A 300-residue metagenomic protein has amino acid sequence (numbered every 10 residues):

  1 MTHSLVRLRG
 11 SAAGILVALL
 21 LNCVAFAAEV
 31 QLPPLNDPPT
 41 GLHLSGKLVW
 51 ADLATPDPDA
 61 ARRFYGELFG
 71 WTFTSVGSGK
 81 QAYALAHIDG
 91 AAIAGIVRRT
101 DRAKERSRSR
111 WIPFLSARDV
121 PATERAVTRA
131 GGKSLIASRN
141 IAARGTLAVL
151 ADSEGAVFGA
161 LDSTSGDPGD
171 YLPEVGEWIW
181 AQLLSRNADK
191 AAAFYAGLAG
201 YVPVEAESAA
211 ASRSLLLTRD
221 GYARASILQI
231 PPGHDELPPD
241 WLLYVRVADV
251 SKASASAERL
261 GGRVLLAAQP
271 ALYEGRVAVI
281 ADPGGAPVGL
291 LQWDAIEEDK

Functional and structural regions predicted by a protein language model:
M1-L8: N-terminal secretory signal peptides that target proteins for export/translocation
S4, F26-H43, T128-I179, L183 (+4 more regions): Vicinal oxygen chelate
S11-V24: Bacterial N-terminal signal peptides
L35, G77-I93, V97-D162: Active-site-adjacent scaffolding segments
G46-P56, A84-A86, R102-A126, T146-A151 (+3 more regions): Vicinal oxygen chelate
D52-A91, R129-A130, L135-V149, L183-A223 (+1 more regions): Core segments of cupin and vicinal oxygen chelate
S78-K80, S109, A211, P239 (+1 more regions): Residues that act as N-cap/strand-start positions at coil-to-secondary-structure junctions
A94-V97, A225-Q229: Short amphipathic beta-strand/extended segments with alternating polar/hydrophobic composition
